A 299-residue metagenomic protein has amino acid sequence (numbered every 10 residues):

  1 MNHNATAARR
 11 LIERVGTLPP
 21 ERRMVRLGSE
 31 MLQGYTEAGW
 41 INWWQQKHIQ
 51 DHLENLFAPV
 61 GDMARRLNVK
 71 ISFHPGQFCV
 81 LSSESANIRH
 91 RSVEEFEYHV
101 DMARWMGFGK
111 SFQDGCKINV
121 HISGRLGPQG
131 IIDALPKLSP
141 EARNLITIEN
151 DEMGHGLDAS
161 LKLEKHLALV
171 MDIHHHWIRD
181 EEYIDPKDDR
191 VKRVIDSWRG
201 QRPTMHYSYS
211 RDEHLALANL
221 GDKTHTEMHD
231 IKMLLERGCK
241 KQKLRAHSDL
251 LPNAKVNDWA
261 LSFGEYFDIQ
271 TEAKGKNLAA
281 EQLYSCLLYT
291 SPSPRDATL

Functional and structural regions predicted by a protein language model:
M1-K70, C79-F112, K137, N144-I148 (+2 more regions): Alpha/beta catalytic barrel-like cores
I71-C79, M171-H174: Histidine-centered catalytic micro-motifs
S111-S123: Active-site groove signature of glycoside hydrolases
N119-H121, L145-D151: Catalytic beta/alpha-barrel core
G124-A134, H155: Loop-centered beta-sheet repeat module
P140-N144, E164-V170: Glycine-enriched alpha-helix->loop->beta-strand junction motifs that scaffold or abut catalytic
L161-L163, D180: Long, repeat-rich segments with strong aromatic
Y289-L299: Single conserved hydrophobic/aromatic residue that forms the stacking wall/gate of nucleotide- or nucleobase-binding
